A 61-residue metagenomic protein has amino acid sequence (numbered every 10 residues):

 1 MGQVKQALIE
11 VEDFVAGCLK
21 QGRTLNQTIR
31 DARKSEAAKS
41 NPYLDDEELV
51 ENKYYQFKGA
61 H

Functional and structural regions predicted by a protein language model:
M1-L25: N-terminal acidic leader/helix
L25-H61: Short, charge-rich amphipathic interface segments used for partner binding and complex assembly
